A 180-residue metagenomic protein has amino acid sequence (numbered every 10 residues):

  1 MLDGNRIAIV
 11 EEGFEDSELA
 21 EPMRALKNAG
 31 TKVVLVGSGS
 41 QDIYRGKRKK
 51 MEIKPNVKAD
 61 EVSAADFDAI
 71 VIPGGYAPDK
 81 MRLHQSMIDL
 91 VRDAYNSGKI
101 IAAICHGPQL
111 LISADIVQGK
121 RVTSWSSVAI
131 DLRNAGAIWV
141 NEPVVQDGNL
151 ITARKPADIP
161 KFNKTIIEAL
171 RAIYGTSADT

Functional and structural regions predicted by a protein language model:
M1-S97, I101, L110-I116, A129-T180: Extended, subdomain-level signal for the structured scaffold at the beginning of enzyme domains
I104-H106: Short, thiol/selenol-centered motifs that function as redox-active sites or metal-ligating centers
G119: Exposed beta-strand and adjacent loop surfaces of beta-rich binding modules that mediate intermolecular recognition
V122: Anionic-ligand binding patches
